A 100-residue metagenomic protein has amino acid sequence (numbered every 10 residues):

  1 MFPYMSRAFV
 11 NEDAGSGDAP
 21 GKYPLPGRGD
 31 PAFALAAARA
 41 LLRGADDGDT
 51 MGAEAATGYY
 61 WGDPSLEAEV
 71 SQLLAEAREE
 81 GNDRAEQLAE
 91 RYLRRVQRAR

Functional and structural regions predicted by a protein language model:
M1-Q72, R91-R100: Long, non-catalytic architectural segments outside compact domain cores
E79: Acidic, metal/ion-handling microdomains and their immediate structural contexts
D83-Y92: Short, charged, amphipathic alpha-helical segments
